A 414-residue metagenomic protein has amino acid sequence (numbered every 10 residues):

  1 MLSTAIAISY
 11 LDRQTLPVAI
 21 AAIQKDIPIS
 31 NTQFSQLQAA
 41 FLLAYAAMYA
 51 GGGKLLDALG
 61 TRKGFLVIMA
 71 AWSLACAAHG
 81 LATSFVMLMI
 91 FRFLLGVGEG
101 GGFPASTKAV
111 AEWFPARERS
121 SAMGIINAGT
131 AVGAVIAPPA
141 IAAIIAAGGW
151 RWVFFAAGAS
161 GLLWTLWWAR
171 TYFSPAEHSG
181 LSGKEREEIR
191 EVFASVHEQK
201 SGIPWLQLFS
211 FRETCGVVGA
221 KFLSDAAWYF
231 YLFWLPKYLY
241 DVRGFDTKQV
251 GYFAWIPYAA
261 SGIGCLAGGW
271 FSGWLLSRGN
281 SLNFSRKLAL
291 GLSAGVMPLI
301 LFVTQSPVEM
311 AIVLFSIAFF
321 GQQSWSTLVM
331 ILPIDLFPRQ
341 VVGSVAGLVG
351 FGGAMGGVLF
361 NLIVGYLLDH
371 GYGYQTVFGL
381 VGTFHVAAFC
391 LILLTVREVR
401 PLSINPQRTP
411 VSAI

Functional and structural regions predicted by a protein language model:
L16-P17, F211-L266, Q322-S326, M330 (+2 more regions): Extracytoplasmic gate region of multi-pass secondary transporters
P17-Y49: Extracellular/periplasmic helix-loop-helix junction of adjacent transmembrane segments in MFS-like secondary
P28, G60, L81-M87, G98 (+3 more regions): Helix-breaking motifs and short loop linkers at transmembrane-helix boundaries and internal kinks in secondary membrane
A39-K54, W255-G268: Central cavity-lining transmembrane alpha-helices of secondary-active solute carriers, predominantly the Major
A47-V86: Conserved MFS/SLC helix-loop-helix module at the cytosolic interface between two early adjacent transmembrane helices
K63-A77, N283-L301: Structural signature of the two symmetry-related core transmembrane helices
F91-T130: Cytoplasmic helix-loop-helix junction between adjacent transmembrane helices in 12-TM secondary transporters
I126-S179: Helix-loop-helix hairpin linking two adjacent transmembrane segments in secondary transporters
